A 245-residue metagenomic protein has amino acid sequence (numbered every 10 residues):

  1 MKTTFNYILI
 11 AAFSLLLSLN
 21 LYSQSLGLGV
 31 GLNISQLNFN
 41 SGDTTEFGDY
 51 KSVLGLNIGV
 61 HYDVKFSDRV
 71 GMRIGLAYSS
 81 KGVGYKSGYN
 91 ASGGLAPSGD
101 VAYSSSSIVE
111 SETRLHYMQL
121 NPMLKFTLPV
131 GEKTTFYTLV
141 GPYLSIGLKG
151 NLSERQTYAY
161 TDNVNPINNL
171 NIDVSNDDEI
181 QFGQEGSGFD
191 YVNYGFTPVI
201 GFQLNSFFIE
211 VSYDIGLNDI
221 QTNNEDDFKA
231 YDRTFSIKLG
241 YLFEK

Functional and structural regions predicted by a protein language model:
M1-G29, T134, L239, F243-K245: Bacterial Sec-dependent N-terminal signal peptides
Y22-H61, E244: Short glycine/proline- and aromatic-enriched beta-strand/turn motifs that initiate or cap beta-hairpins
Q24, S52-L56, R114-L120, T134 (+3 more regions): Residues that define the transmembrane beta-barrel architecture of outer-membrane proteins
L28-L32, L56-V64, L76-Y78, L120-F126 (+4 more regions): Residues on the lipid-exposed face of transmembrane beta-strands in outer-membrane beta-barrel proteins
Q36-V53, K81-Y117, G147-N193, D219-D232: Extracellular/periplasm-exposed beta-strand and loop segments of Gram-negative cell-envelope proteins, dominated by
K65-S67, P129-K133, N205-F207, E244: Outer-membrane beta-barrel channels and translocator barrels
R73, S79-S80, R114-Y117, T127-T135 (+5 more regions): Acidic/histidine-enriched, beta-strand-rich ligand/metal-binding domains
Q184-G186, N193-K245: Predominantly the C-terminal beta-signal and adjacent terminal strand-loop region of outer-membrane beta-barrel
